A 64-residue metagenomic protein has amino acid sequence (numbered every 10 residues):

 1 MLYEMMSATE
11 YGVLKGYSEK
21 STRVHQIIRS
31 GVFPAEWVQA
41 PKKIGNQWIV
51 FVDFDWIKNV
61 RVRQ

Functional and structural regions predicted by a protein language model:
M1-I27: Polyanion-binding surface elements
Y11-G12, Q39, K58: A generic structural micro-environment signature that highlights single residues at secondary-structure boundaries
G12, P34, V52-D55: Compositionally biased, low-structure terminal segments
Y17-I49: Major-groove DNA-recognition helix of helix-turn-helix-type DNA-binding domains
I44-Q64: A short, Lys/Arg-enriched interface patch at domain edges and termini
